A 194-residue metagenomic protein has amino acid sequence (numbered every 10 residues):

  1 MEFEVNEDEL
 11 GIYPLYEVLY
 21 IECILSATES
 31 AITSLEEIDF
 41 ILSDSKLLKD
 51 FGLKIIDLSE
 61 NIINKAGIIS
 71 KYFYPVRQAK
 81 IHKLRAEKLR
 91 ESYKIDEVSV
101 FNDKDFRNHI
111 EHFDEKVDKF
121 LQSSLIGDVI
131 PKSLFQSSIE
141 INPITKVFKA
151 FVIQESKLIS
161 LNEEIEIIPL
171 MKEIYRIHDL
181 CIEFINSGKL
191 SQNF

Functional and structural regions predicted by a protein language model:
M1-S99, D128-F194: Amphipathic alpha-helical interface segments
A79-K80, K116-S123: Substrate-binding/catalytic groove segments of enzymes that remodel or degrade extracellular structural polymers
V98-K119: Histidine-centered, metal-coordinating catalytic motifs and their short helical/loop contexts
